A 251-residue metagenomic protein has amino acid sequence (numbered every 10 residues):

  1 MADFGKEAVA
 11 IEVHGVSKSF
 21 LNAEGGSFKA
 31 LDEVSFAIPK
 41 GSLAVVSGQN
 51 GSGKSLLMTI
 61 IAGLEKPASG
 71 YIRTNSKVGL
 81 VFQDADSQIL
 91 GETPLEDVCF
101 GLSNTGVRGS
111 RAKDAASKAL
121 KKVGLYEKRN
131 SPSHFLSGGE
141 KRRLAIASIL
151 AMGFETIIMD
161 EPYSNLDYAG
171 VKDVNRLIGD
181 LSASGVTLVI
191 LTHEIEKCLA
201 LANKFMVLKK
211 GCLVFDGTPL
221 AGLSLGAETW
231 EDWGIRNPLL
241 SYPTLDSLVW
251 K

Functional and structural regions predicted by a protein language model:
S47-Q49: The feature captures the beta-strand-to-loop junction immediately N-terminal to the Walker
A62: Helix-to-loop junction immediately C-terminal to a conserved catalytic motif
S110-K128: Conserved ABC ATPase "signature" region
P132-L136, E140: Conserved ABC ATPase signature
I157-D160: Catalytic Walker B motif of ABC-type/P-loop ATPase nucleotide-binding domains
T192-H193: H-loop/switch region of ABC-family ATPase nucleotide-binding domains
S224-K251: ABC ATPase nucleotide-binding domains
